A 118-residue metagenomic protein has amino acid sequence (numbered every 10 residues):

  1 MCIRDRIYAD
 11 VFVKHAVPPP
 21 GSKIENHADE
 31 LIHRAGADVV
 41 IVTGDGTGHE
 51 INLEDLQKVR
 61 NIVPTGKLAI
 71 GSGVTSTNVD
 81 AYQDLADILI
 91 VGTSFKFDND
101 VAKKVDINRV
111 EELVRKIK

Functional and structural regions predicted by a protein language model:
M1-I3: Short, small-residue-biased leader/transition segments that mark boundaries at the very start of proteins
Y8-E25, I70, V74-T75: Active-site mouth loops of central-metabolism enzymes
G21-A28, N52-K58, V105-N108: Charged helix-capping and loop-helix junction motifs
L31: Conserved anion/nucleotide-ligand pocket segment
R34, K58-I62, L85, E112 (+1 more regions): Alpha-helical structural signal in soluble globular domains
A35-T47, S72-G73, L85-I107: Glycine-rich phosphate-binding active-site loops on the catalytic face of alpha/beta enzymes
V40, G46-A81: A C-terminal functional module that forms or caps the active site or interfaces directly with catalytic machinery
K104-K118: Short, basic/aromatic-enriched C-terminal tail that caps enzymatic domains
